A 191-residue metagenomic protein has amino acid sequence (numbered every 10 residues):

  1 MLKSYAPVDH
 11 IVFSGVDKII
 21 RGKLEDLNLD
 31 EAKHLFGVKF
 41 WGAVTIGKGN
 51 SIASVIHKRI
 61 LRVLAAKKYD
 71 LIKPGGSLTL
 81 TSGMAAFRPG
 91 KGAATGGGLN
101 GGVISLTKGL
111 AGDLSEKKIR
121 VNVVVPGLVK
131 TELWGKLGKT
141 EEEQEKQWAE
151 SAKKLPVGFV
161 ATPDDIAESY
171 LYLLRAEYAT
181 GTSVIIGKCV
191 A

Functional and structural regions predicted by a protein language model:
M1-P7: Conserved amphipathic alpha-helix within the SDR
P7-V16: Conserved hydrophobic beta-strands of the Rossmann-like cofactor-binding core in SDR/related NAD(P)H-dependent
V12, T79-T81, V121-V124, W134 (+1 more regions): Hydrophobic structural elements of the Rossmann-like NAD(P)H-binding subdomain that define the short-chain
V16-K33, G135: Conserved mid-core segment of classical short-chain dehydrogenase/reductases
D17, A32-I46, S51-A65, Y69-E116 (+1 more regions): Catalytic loop of short-chain dehydrogenase/reductase
V129-K154: A glycine/serine/threonine-rich, flexible loop-to-helix segment that serves as the NAD(P) cofactor-binding "lid"
F159-I186: C-terminal substrate-recognition "lid" of short-chain dehydrogenase/reductases
C189: Conserved short acidic donor-positioning loop in nucleotide-sugar-dependent glycosyltransferases
